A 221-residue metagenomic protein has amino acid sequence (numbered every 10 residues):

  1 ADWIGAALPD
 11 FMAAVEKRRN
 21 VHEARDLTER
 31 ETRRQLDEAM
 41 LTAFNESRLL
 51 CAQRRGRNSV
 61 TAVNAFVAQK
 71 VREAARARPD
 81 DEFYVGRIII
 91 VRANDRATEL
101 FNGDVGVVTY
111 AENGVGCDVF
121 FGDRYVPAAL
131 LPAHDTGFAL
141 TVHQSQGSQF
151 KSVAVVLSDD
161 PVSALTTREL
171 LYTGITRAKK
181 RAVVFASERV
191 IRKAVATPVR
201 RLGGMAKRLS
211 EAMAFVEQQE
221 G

Functional and structural regions predicted by a protein language model:
A1-T98, T109: Conserved helicase motor core of P-loop NTPases
N102-G221: C-terminal accessory regions
